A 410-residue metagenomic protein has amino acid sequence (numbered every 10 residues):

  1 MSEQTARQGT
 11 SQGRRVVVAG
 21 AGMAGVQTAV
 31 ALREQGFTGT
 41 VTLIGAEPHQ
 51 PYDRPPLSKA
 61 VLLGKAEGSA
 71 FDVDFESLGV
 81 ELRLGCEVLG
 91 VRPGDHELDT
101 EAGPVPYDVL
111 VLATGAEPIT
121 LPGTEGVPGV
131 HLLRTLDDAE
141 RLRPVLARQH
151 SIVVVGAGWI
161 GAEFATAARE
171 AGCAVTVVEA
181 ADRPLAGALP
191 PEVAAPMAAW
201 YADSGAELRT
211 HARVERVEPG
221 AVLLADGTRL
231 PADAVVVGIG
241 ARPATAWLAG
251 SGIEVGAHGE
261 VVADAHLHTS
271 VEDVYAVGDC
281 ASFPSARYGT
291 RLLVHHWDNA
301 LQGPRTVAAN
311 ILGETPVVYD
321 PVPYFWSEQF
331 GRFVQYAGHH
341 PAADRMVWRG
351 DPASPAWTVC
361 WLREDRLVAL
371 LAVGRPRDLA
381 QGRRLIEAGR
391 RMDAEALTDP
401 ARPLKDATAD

Functional and structural regions predicted by a protein language model:
M1-V17, D72-S151, H211, L223-A225 (+3 more regions): FAD-binding core/adjacent interface of flavoenzyme oxidoreductases
E3-E81, A167-A188: Beta1-alpha1 glycine-rich phosphate/pyrophosphate-binding loop at the start of Rossmann-like nucleotide-binding domains
Q12-R15, C280-P376: Mid-to-C-terminal Rossmann-like scaffold of FAD/NAD(P)H-dependent oxidoreductases
G20-M23, A46, R134, V155-I160: Glycine-rich Rossmann-fold phosphate-binding loop(s) that bind the pyrophosphate of adenine dinucleotide cofactors
T38-T42, L82-T100, V105, A171-A263: A Rossmann-like FAD-binding core segment of flavoenzymes
G126-Q149, A221-L223, R229-T306: FAD-site-proximal beta/loop scaffold in flavoenzymes
R141-L189: Rossmann-like NAD(P)H-binding beta-loop-alpha module
P352-D410: C-terminal auxiliary extensions adjacent to catalytic cores
